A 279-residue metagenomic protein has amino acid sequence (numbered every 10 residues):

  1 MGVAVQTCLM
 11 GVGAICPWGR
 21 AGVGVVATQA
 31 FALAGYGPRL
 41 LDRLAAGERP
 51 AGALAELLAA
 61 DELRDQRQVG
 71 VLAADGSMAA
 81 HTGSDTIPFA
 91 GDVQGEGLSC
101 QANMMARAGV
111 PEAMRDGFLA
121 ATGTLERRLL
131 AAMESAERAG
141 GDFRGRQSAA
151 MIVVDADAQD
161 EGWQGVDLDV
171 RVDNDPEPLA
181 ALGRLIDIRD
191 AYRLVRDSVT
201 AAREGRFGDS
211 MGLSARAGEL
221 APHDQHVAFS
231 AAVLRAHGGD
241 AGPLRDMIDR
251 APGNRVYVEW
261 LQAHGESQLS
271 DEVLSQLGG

Functional and structural regions predicted by a protein language model:
M1-M211, A215-R216, L220-H226, A231 (+1 more regions): N-terminal nucleophile
R203-R206, H237-A241: Short coil/turn linking the two alpha-helices of tandem helical-hairpin repeats
M211, A241-R245, D271: Conserved positions within tetratricopeptide repeat
S230-G238, V256-G279: TPR/TPR-like alpha-solenoid helical repeat scaffolds
D240-V256: TPR/TPR-like (Sel1-like) alpha-helical repeat modules
